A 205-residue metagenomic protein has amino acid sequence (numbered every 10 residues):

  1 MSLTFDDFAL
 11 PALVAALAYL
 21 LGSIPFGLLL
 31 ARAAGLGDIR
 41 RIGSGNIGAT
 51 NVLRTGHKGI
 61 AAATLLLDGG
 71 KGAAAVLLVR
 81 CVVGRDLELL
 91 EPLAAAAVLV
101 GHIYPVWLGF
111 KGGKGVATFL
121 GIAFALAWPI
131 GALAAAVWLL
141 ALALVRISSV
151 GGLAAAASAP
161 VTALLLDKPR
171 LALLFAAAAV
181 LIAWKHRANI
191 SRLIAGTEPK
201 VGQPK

Functional and structural regions predicted by a protein language model:
M1-V14, A74-L93, F124-I130, A163-L174: Helix-coil boundary and interhelical linker segments in multi-pass alpha-helical membrane proteins
V14, A18-Y19, S23, G27 (+11 more regions): Alpha-helical transmembrane segments in multi-pass membrane proteins
G27-L30, T50-N51, G101-K111, W138-V145 (+1 more regions): C-terminal ends of transmembrane helices
L28-A61, N189-K205: Cytosolic, membrane-interface loops and tails of multi-pass inner-membrane proteins
G37-A49, W107-L120, I147-A155: Short, non-helical or kinked segments that cap or interrupt transmembrane helices
L53-G56, V79-V83, G101, G115-V145 (+1 more regions): Interfacial segments of multi-pass membrane proteins
A132, S148-A156, L166-L181: Loop-to-transmembrane alpha-helix initiation sites
A135, L144-L153, V180, K185-R192 (+1 more regions): RNase H-like, Mg2+-dependent phosphodiesterase core, and more generally RNA phosphate-backbone-engaging helix-loop
